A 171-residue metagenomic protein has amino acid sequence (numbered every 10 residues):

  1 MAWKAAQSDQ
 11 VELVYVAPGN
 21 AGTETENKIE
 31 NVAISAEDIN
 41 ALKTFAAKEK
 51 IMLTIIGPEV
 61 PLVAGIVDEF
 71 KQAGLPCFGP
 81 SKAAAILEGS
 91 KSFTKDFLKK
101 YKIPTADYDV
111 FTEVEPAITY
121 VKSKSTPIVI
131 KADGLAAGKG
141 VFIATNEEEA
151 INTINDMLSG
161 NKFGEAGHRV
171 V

Functional and structural regions predicted by a protein language model:
M1, F70-A73, A83-A84, P104 (+2 more regions): Catalytic-core regions of core metabolic enzymes, especially those transforming organic acids/acyl-group intermediates
M1-K82: ATP-binding N-terminal substructure of ATP-dependent carboxylate-amine bond-forming enzymes
Q7-D9, T23-T25, F78, K100-K102 (+3 more regions): Solvent-exposed alpha-helices and their adjacent loops that cap or buttress functional pockets in soluble metabolic
E30-E37, D109-E113, A144: Short acidic-hydrophobic, aromatic-tinged amphipathic segments that line or gate anion-handling sites
I39-L42, V63-A64, K91-K95, A117 (+1 more regions): A general structural signal for well-ordered alpha-helical segments in protein cores
P80-G140: A conserved helix-loop-beta module that forms one wall/lid of the active-site cleft in ATP-utilizing catalytic domains
P104-D107, P127-V129, T145-V171: Conserved ATP-binding module of the ATP-grasp superfamily
